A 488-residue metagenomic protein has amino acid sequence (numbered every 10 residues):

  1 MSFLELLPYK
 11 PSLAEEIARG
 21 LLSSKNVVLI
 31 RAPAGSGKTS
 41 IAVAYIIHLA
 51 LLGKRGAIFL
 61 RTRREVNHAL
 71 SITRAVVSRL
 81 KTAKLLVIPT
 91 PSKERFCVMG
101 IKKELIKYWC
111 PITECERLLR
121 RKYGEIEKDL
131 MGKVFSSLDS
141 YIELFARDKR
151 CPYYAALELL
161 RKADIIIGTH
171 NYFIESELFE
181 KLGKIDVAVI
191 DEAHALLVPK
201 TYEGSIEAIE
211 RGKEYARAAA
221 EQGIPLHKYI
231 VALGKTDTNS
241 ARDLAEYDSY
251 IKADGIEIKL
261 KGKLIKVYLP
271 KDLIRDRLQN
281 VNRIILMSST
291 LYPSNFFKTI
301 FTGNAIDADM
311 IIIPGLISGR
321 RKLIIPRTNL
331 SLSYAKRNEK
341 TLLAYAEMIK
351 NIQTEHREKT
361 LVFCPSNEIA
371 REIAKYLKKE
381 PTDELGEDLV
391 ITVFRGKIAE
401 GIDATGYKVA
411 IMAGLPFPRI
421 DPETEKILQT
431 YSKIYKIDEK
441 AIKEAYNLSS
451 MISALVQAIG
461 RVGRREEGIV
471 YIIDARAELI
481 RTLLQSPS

Functional and structural regions predicted by a protein language model:
M1-R19: Helicase-associated low-complexity/disordered flanking segments
S12-I17, S23-P33, L86-I142, L160-R161 (+1 more regions): Conserved coupling segment at the C-terminus of the helicase ATP-binding
K38-I47: Motif I (Walker A/P-loop) of helicase-class P-loop NTPases
L51-G56, L60-D164, I174, T424-K426 (+2 more regions): A substrate-engagement module of RecA-like helicase motors
I58-F59, I165-T169, V189-I190, R283-S288 (+1 more regions): Structural recognition of the conserved hydrophobic beta-strand(s) that form the central parallel beta-sheet of P-loop
K162-E175, G386-I398: Conserved two-lobed SF2 helicase motor
A163, H170-N171, E192-H194, L415: Conserved Walker B
N329-K336, E384-R476: Conserved RecA-like P-loop NTPase helicase motor core
